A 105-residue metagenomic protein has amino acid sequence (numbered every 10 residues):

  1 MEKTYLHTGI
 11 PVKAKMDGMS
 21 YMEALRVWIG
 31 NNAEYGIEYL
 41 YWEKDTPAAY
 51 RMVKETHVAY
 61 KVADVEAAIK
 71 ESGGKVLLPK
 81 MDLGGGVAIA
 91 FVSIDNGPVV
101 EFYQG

Functional and structural regions predicted by a protein language model:
M1-P47, G74-G105: Vicinal oxygen chelate
R51-M81: Mid-chain, well-packed structural core segment of small domains
